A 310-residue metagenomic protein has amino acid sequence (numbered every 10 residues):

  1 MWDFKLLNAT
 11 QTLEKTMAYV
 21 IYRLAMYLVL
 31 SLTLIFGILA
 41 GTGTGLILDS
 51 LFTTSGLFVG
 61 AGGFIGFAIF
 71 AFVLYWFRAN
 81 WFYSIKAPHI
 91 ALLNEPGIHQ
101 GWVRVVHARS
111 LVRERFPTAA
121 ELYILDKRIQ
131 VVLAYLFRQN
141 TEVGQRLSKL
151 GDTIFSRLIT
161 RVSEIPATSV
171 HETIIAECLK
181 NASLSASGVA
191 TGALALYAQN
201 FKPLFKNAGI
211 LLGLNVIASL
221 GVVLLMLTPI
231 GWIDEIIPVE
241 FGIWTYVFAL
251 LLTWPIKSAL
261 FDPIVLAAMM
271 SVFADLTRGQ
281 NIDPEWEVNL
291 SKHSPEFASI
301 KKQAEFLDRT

Functional and structural regions predicted by a protein language model:
W2-N8, L13, A40-T53, L57-F58 (+3 more regions): Juxtamembrane transition segments at transmembrane-helix termini in multipass membrane proteins
F4-T33, A108-R128, E172-A176, N181-G221: Interfacial aromatic "cap" segments that immediately flank transmembrane helices in multipass membrane proteins
M26-L30, R78-A79, T160-E164, S258: Alpha-helical transmembrane segments of multi-pass integral membrane proteins
V29-T33, F58-I65, I69: Hydrophobic alpha-helical transmembrane segments
T33-A40: First transmembrane helix
I65-A87: Transmembrane alpha-helices and immediately adjacent membrane-cytoplasm interface residues in multi-pass integral
N94-V162, V170: Membrane-proximal, non-transmembrane interface segments of integral membrane proteins
